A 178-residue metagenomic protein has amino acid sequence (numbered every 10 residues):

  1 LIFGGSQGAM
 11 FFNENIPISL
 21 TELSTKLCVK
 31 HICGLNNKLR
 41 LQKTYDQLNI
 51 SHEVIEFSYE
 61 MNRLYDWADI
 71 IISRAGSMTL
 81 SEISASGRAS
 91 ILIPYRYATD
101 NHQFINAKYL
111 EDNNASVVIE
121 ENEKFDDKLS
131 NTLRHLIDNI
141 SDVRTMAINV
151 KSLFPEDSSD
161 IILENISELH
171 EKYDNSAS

Functional and structural regions predicted by a protein language model:
L1-I71, F104-K108, D112, V117-K128: Donor-nucleotide binding loops and adjacent catalytic segments primarily of GT-B fold Leloir glycosyltransferases
G5, G34, G76-S77, P94: Short glycine-/small-residue-rich Rossmann-like dinucleotide-binding loops
F57-S58, S77, Y95-T99, E123: Short, acidic/turn-prone active-site loops that include or flank metal/cofactor- and phosphate-binding residues
S58, D66-S81, R88-A89: Acidic donor-binding loop of glycosyltransferase active sites
S73, A89-D100: Short hydrophobic beta-strand element within catalytic cores of glycosyltransferases and related nucleotide-activated
T132-L136: Receiver (REC) domain switch/output surface
D142-E156: A short, well-ordered alpha-helix in the C-terminal region of glycosyltransferases
P155-S178: C-terminal alpha-helical cap of glycosyltransferases
